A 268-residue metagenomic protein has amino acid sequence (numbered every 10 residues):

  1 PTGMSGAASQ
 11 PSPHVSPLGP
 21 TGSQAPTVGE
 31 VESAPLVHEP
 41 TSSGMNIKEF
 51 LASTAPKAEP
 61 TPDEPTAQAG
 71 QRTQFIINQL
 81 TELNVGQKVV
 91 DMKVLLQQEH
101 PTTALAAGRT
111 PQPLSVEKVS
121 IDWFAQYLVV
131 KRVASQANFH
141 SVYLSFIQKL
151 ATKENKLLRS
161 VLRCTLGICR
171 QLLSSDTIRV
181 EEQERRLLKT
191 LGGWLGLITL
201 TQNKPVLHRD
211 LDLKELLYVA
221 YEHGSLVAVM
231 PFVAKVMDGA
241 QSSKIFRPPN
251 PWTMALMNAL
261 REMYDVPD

Functional and structural regions predicted by a protein language model:
G3-G6, P11-S145, K149-R163: Long, low-complexity, highly charged intrinsically disordered regions
Q74, W123-V130, H140, L144 (+6 more regions): Alpha-helical repeat solenoid scaffolds
L83, Q87, T103, Q136 (+4 more regions): Short secondary-structure junctions and interdomain/linker hinges
Q97, P101, V130-A134, R170-T177 (+3 more regions): HEAT/HEAT-like alpha-solenoid repeats
L114, K118-Y127, S141, R170-S175 (+3 more regions): Internal alpha-helical scaffold/solenoid segments in large eukaryotic proteins
S135, F139, K149-K156, Q171 (+4 more regions): Amphipathic alpha-helical interaction surfaces
E154-E184, T190: Alpha-helical cores of eukaryotic small-GTPase signaling modules
R179-D268: Alpha-helical bundle/repeat cores within regulatory domains of eukaryotic proteins
